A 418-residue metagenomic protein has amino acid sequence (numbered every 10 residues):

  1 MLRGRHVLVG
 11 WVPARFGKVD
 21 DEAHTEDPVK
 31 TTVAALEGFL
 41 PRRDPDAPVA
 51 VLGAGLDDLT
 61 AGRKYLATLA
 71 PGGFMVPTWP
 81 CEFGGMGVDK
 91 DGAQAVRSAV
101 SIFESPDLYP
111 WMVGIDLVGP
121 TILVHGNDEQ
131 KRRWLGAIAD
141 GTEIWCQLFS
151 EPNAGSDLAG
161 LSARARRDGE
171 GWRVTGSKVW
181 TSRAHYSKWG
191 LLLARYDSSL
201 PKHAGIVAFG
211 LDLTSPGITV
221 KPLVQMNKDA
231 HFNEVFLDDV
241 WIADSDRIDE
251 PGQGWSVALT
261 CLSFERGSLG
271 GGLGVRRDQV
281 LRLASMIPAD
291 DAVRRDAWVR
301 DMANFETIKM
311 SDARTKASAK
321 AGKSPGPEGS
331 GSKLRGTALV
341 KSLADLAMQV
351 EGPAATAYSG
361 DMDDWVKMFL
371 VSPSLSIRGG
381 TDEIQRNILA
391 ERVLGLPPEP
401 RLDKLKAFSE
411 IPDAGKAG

Functional and structural regions predicted by a protein language model:
M1-M112, Q130-R133, A137, L269-G270 (+5 more regions): Amphipathic, small/basic residue-rich leader segments at the start of a protein or domain
G4, G38, R42, M86 (+2 more regions): Alpha-helix capping/hinge segments and adjacent helical runs
D27, Y196, I218-M310, L375 (+1 more regions): Glycine-rich beta->alpha junctions and the first turn(s) of the following alpha-helix
A70-T142, R183-W189, R276, F305 (+4 more regions): Internal helix-loop-helix
G141-F149, L193: A short, Trp-centered hydrophobic/proline-enriched beta-strand micro-motif
A163-R166: A structural signal for short hydrophobic beta-strand segments in well-ordered beta-sheet cores
T175-K221: A short core secondary-structure module
R295-R300, P327-L334: Short, charged, amphipathic alpha-helical segments
